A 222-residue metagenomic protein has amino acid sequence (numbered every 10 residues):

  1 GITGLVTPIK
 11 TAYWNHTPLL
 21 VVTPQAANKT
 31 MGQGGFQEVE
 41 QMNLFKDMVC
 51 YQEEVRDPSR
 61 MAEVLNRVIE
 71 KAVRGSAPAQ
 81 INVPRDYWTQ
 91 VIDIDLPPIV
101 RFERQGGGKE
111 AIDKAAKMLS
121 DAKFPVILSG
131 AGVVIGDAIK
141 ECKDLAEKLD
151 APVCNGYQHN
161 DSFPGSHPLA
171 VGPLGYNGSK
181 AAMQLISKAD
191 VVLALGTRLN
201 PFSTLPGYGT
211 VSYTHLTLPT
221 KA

Functional and structural regions predicted by a protein language model:
G1-I2, T23-K29, G132, Q158-S162 (+1 more regions): Acidic, glycine-rich active-site loops and adjacent beta-strand->loop/helix elements that engage anionic groups
I2, V6-T7, A12-T23, K46-L96 (+2 more regions): Structural signature of the thiamine diphosphate
T23, N82, P152-Y157, L216: Short internal beta-strands
A27-D47, G165-P168: Active-site-proximal loop->helix
Q33-G34, F102-A116, L174-G178: A general structural motif
I92-G107, S166-L169: Acidic/glycine-enriched edge-of-secondary-structure segments
K123-K188: Anionic-ligand anchoring segments at beta-strand to alpha-helix junctions in alpha/beta enzyme folds, i.e., glycine
T214-T220: Conserved small/polar residues in nucleotide/adenosyl-binding loops
